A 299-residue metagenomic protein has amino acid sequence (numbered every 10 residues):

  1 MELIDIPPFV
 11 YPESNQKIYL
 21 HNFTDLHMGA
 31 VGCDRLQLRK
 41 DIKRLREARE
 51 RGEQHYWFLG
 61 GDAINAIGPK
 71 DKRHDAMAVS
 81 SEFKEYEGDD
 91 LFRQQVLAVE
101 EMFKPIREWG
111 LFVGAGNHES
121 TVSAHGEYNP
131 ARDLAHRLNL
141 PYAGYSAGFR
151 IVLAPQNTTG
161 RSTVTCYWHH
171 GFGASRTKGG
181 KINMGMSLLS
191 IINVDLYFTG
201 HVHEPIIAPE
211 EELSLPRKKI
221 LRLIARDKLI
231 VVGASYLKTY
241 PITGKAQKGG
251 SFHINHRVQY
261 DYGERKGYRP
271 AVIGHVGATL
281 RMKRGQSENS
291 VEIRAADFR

Functional and structural regions predicted by a protein language model:
L3, S146, I273-H275: Short hydrophobic/aromatic beta-strand or adjacent loop that forms the aromatic wall/cage of a ligand/substrate-binding
I4, V10-K17, F23, M28-G144: Core catalytic region of metal-dependent phosphoesterases/phosphodiesterases, especially metallo-beta-lactamase-like
I6-H21, F149-C166, A225-K228: Beta-strand-turn-beta hairpins that frame and shape the catalytic cleft of phosphate-ester-processing enzymes
L45-G52, L153-G160, L213-L223: Alpha-helix termini
L59, T165-C166, F172-L280: Conserved beta-sheet core of the metallophosphoesterase superfamily
D75-F83, R257, D261-G267, G277-R299: C-terminal accessory extensions appended to soluble enzyme cores
V113-G114, S120-E204, F298-R299: Charged, low-complexity C-terminal accessory regions
T159-Y167, R217, K228-I230, I254 (+1 more regions): Short, well-ordered strand-loop elements centered on a beta-strand within folded domains, enriched for acidic residues
